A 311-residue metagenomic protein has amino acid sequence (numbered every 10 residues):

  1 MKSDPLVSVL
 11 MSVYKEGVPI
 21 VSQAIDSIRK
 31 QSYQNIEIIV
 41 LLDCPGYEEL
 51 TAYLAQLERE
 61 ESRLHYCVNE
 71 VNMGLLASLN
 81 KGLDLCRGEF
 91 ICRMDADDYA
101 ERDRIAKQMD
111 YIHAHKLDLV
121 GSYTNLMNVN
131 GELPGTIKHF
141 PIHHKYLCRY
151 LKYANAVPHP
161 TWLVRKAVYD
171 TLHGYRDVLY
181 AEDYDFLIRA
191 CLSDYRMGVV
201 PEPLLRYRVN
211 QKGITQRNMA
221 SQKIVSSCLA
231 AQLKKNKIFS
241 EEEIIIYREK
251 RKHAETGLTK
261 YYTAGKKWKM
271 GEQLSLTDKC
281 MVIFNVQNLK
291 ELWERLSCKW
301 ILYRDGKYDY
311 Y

Functional and structural regions predicted by a protein language model:
M1-R29: N-proximal low-complexity "stem/linker" segments adjacent to membrane-targeting elements
D4, V209-Y311: C-terminal subregions of glycosyltransferases and related glycan-biosynthesis enzymes
S12, P141-V225: Conserved nucleotide-sugar donor-binding catalytic segment
A24, N69-C86, K107: Glycine-rich, basic loop-to-helix element that forms the pyrophosphate-binding segment of sugar-nucleotide handling
I25-V68: Acidic donor-binding segment of Leloir-type glycosyltransferases
E49-L50, L79, A100-I105, N130-G131 (+1 more regions): Acidic donor-diphosphate engagement hotspot in glycosyltransferases and nucleotidyltransferases that stabilizes
I91: Short aromatic/hydrophobic "clamp" motif used to bind/position activated sugar donors
D103-G135: Conserved donor NDP-sugar-binding/catalytic core segment of glycosyltransferases
